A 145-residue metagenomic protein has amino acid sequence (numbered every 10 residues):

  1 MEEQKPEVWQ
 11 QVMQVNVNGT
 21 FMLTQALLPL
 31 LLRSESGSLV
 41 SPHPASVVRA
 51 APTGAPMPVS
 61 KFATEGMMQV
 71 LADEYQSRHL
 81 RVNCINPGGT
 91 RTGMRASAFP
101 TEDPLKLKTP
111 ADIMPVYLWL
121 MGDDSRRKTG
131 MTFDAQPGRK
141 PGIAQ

Functional and structural regions predicted by a protein language model:
M1, K5-Q10: Substrate-binding pocket helix/loop in short-chain dehydrogenase/reductase
M1, S34, A51-P52, A96-S97: Conserved catalytic-core motifs of eukaryotic protein kinase domains, centered on the activation segment
P6, L32, S38-A63, M68-S77 (+1 more regions): Catalytic loop of short-chain dehydrogenase/reductase
T24-Q25, Q69: A short, exposed helix-loop element centered on a Lys and neighboring polar residues
L31-L32, K128: A short, flexible helix-to-loop-to-beta junction within the catalytic ATP-binding CA
V40, V82-I85, R95: Hydrophobic structural elements of the Rossmann-like NAD(P)H-binding subdomain that define the short-chain
S77, C84-I85, T92, T101-I143: C-terminal helical subdomain
